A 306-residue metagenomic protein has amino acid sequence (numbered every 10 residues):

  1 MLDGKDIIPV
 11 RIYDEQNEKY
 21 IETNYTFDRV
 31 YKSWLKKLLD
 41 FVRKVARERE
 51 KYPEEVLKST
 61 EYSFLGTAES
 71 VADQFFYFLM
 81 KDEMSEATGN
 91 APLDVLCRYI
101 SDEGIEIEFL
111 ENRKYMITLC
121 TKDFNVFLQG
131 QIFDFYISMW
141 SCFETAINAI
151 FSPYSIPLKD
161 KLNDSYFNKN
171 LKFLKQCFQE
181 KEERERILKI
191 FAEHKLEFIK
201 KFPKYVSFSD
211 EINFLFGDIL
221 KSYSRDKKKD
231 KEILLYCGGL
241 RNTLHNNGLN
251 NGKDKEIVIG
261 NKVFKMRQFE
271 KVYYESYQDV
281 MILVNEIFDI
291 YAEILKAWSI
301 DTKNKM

Functional and structural regions predicted by a protein language model:
M1-K169, S224, K228-L235, E256-M306: Extended intrinsically disordered or low-complexity regions, especially N/C-terminal cytosolic tails and loops, rather
S141-A146, K195, V206, G248: Generic secondary-structure microfeatures
Y166-I212: Low-complexity, serine/threonine/proline-enriched polar segments
V206-D254: Short, mixed-charge amphipathic alpha-helical segments
